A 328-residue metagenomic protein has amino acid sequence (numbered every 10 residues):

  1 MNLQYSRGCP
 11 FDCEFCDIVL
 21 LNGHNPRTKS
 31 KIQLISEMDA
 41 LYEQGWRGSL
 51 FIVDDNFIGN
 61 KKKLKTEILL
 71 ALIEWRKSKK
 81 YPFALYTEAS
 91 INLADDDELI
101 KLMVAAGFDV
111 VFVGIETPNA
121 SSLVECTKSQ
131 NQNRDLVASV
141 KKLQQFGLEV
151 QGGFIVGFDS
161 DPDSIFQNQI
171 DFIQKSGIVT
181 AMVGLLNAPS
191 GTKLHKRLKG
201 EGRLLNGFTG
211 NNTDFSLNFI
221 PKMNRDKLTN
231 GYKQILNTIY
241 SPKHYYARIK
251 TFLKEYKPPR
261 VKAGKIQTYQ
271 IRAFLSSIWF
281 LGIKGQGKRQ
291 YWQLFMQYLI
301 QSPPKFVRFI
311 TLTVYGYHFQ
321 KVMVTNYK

Functional and structural regions predicted by a protein language model:
M1-Q151, F158, P162-D171, K199 (+1 more regions): Radical SAM [4Fe-4S] cluster-binding motif and immediate context
F11, N60-K62, S121-C126, V156-S164 (+3 more regions): Flexible glycine/acidic-rich beta-alpha junction loops that bind and position SAM and/or redox cofactors in anaerobic
Y42-G48, E88, A106-F108, S139-V140 (+4 more regions): N-terminal, helix-rich and Lys/Arg-enriched segments in bacterial and organellar proteins
Y86-D97, N119-Q130, G152-D159, N187-L198 (+3 more regions): Hydrophobic transmembrane alpha-helix bundles
V150, T180-A181, S241-Y246: Bilobed periplasmic-binding protein-like "clamshell/Venus-flytrap" ligand-binding domains
R203-L205, N212-K328: Radical SAM enzyme core and accessory elements
